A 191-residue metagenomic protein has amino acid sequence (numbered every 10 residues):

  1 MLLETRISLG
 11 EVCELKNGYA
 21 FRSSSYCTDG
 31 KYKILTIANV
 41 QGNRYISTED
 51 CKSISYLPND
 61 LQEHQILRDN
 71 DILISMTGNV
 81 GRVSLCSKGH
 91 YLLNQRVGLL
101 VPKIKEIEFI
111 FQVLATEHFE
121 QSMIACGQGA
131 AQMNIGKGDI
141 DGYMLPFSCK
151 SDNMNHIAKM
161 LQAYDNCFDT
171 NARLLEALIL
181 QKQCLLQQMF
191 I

Functional and structural regions predicted by a protein language model:
M1-S8, T170-I191: Short amphipathic coiled-coil heptad-repeat segments
M1-Y19, G142, P146, S151-D152: Non-catalytic DNA-recognition/assembly elements of restriction-modification systems
G10-S25, A38-D69: Sequence-specific dsDNA recognition surfaces
Q41-S53, D69-N94, I107-Q112, Q121-A125: Short, ligand-facing micro-motifs at secondary-structure edges
R68, A163, Q181-K182: Extracytoplasmic mature domains of secreted or surface-exposed proteins
M76, Y91-G98, E108, E117-E120 (+1 more regions): A short glycine-rich beta-alpha junction/loop motif
